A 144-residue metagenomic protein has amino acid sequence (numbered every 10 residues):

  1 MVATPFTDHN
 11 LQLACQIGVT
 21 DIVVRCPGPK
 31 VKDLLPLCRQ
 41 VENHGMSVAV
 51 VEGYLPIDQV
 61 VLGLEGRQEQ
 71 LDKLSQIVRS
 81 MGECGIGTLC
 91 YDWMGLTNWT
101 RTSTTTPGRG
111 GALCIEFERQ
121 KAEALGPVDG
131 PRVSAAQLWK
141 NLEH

Functional and structural regions predicted by a protein language model:
V2-F6, R25-P27, G53-P56, W93-L96: Active-site beta-loop-alpha junctions enriched in small/polar residues
A3-Q16, D33-L37, E69-R79, H144: Short, acidic/polar
A14, I22, V41, M81: Conserved, mostly hydrophobic/aromatic
D21-V23, C90: Conserved beta-strand positions in the central sheet of alpha/beta enzyme cores
V23-R39, L96-T100: Glycine-rich, proline-tolerant flexible connector loops at the mouths of alpha/beta enzymes
V31-I77: Aromatic/His-enriched, Gly/Pro-containing loop or helix-boundary segments that lie immediately adjacent to catalytic
V60-H144: Active-site acidic/histidine proton-transfer and metal-coordination neighborhood in alpha/beta enzyme cores
